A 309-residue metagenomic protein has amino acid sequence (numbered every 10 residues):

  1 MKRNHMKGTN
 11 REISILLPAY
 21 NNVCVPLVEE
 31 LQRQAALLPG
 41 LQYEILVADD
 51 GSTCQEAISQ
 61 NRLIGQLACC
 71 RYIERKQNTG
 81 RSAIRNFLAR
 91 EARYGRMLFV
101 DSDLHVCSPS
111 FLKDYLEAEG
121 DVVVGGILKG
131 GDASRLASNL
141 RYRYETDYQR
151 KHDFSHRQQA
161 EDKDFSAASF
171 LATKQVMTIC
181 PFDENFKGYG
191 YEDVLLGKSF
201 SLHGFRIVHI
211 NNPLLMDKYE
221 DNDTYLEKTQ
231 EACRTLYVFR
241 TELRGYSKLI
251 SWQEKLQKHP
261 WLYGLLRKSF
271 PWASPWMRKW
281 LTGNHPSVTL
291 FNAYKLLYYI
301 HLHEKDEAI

Functional and structural regions predicted by a protein language model:
L31-E74: Acidic donor-binding segment of Leloir-type glycosyltransferases
R75-A92: Glycine-rich, basic loop-to-helix element that forms the pyrophosphate-binding segment of sugar-nucleotide handling
M97: Short aromatic/hydrophobic "clamp" motif used to bind/position activated sugar donors
P109-L140: Conserved donor NDP-sugar-binding/catalytic core segment of glycosyltransferases
G126, Y142-D162: Short, flexible, basic/aromatic active-site loop/helix in glycosyltransferases
G188-L196: Acidic donor-binding loop at a coil-to-helix junction in glycosyltransferase catalytic cores that engages
R206-R240: Active-site donor/metal-binding and catalytic loop motifs of nucleotide-sugar-dependent glycosylation enzymes
E231, K248-I309: Non-catalytic, C-terminal membrane-associated alpha-helical segments of glycosyltransferases
